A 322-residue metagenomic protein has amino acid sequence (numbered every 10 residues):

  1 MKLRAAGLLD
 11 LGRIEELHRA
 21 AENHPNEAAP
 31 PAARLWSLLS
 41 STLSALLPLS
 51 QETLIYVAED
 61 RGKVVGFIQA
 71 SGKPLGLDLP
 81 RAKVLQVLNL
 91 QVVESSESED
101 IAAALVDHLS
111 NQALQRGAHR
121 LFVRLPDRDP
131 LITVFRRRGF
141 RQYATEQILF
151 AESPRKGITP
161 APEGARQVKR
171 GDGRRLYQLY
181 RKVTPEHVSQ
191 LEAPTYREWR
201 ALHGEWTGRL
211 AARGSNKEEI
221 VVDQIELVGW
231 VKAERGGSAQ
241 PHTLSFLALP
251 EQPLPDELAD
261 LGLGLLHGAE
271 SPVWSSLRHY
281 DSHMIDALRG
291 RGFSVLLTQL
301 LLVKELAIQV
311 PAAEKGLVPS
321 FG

Functional and structural regions predicted by a protein language model:
M1-A103, D107, Q115, L301 (+1 more regions): An N-terminus-focused feature that recognizes amino-terminal "leader" regions
L8-G62, R138-Q240: Amide-forming acyltransferase catalytic core, primarily the GNAT-like/NAT-type and related acyltransferase folds
I55-Y56, L85-L90, V106-S110, I148-F150 (+6 more regions): Short, structured motif recognition centered on aromatic/hydrophobic residues
V87-E99, G237, T243-P255: A short, internal acetyl-CoA/4′-phosphopantetheine-binding micro-motif in the GNAT/acyltransferase core
E97-N111, R137, Q252-L266: Conserved acetyl-CoA-binding loop-helix of GNAT-fold acetyltransferases
A104, V123-P126, V134-F140, Q178-R181 (+3 more regions): A structural feature that tracks compact, well-ordered secondary-structure segments with a strong bias toward
A113-P126, G268-H279: Conserved GNAT acetyl-CoA-binding A-motif
R138-I158, E270-G322: Active-site/acyl-donor-binding loops of N-acyltransferases
